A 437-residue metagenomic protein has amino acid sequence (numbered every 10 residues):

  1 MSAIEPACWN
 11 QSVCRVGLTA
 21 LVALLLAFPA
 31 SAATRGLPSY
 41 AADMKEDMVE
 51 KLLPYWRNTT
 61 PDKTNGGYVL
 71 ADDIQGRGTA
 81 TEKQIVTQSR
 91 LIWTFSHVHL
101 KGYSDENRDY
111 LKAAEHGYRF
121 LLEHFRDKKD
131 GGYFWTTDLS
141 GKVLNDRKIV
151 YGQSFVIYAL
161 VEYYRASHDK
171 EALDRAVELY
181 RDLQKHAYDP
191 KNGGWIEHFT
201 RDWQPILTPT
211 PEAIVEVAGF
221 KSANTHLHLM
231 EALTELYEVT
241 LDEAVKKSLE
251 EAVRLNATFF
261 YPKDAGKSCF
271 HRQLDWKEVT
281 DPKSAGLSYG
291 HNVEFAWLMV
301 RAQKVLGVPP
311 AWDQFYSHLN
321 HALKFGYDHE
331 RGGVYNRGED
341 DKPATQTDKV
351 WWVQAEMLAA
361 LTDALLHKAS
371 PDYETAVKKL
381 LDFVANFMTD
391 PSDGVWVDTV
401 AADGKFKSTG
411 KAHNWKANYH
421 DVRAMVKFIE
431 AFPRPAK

Functional and structural regions predicted by a protein language model:
S2-A3, F28: Short intrinsically disordered, low-complexity coil segments enriched in acidic
A3-L18: Bacterial N-terminal signal peptides that target proteins for export
V16-P29: Bacterial N-terminal signal peptides
S31-K437: Glycan-recognition and catalytic cores of secretory/periplasmic carbohydrate-active enzymes
